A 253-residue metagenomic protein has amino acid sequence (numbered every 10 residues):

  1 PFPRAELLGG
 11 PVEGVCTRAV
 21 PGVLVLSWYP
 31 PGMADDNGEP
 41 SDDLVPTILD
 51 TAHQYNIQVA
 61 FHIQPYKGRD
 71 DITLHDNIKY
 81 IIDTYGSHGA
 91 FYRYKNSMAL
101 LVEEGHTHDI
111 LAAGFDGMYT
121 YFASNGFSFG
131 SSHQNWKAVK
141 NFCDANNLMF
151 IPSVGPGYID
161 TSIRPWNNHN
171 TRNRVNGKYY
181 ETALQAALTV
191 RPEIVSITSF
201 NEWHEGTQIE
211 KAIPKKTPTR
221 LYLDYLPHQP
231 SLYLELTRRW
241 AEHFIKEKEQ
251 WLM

Functional and structural regions predicted by a protein language model:
P1-M253: Glycan-processing catalytic domains of CAZymes
